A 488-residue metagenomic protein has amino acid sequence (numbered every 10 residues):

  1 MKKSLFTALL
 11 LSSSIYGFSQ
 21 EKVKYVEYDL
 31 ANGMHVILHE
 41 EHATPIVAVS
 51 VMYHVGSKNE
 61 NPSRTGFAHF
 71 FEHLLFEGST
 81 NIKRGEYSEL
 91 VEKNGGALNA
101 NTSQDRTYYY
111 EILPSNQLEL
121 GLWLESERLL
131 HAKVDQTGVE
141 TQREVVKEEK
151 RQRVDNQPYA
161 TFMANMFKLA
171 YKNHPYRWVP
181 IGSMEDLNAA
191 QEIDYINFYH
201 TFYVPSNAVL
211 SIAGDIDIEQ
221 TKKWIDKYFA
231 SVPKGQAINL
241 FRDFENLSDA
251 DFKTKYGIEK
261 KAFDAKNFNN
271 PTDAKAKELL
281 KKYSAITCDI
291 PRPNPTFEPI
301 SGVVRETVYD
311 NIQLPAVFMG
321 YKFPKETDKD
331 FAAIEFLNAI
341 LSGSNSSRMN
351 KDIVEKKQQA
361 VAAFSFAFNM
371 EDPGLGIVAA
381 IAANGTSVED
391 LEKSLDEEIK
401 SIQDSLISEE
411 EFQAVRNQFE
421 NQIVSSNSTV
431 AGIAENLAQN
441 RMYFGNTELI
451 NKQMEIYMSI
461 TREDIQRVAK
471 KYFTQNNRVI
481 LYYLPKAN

Functional and structural regions predicted by a protein language model:
S4-S13: Sec-dependent N-terminal signal peptides
F18-S57, K83-N116, R153-N207, K234-D328 (+7 more regions): Non-catalytic beta-strand/loop surface segments
V55-F67: Short active-site loop at a secondary-structure junction that contains or immediately precedes the catalytic residue(s)
T65-S79: Active-site SXXK
S126-Q136, F229-Q236, K357, D396-L406: A common structural junction motif
R143, I196-Y228, N477: Non-catalytic, conformational "gating/processing" segments within enzyme and secreted inhibitor domains
Q403, V415, S426, A431 (+1 more regions): C-terminal soluble interaction/assembly domains
